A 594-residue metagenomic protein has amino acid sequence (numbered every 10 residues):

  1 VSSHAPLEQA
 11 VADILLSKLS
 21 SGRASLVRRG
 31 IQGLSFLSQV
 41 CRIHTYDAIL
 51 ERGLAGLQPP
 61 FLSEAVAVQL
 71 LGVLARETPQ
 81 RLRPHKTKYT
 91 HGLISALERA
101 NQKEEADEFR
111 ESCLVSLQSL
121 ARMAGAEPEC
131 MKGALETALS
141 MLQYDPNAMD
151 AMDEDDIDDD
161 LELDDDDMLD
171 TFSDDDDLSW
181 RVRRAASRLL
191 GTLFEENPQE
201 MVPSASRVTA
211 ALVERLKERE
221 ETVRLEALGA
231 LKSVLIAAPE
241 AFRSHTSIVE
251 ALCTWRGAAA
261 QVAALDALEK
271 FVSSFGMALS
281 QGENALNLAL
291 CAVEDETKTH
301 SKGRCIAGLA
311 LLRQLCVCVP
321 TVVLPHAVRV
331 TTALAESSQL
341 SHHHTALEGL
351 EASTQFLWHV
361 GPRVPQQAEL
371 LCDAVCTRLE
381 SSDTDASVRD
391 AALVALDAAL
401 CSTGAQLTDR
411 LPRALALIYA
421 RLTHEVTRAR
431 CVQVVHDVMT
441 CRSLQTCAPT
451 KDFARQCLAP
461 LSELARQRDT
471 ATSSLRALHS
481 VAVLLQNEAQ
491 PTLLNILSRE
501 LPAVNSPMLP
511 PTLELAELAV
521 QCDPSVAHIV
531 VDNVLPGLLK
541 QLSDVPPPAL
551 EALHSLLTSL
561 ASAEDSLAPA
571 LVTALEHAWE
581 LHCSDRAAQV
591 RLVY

Functional and structural regions predicted by a protein language model:
V1-Y594: Karyopherin-beta/Importin-beta family HEAT-repeat alpha-solenoid scaffold
